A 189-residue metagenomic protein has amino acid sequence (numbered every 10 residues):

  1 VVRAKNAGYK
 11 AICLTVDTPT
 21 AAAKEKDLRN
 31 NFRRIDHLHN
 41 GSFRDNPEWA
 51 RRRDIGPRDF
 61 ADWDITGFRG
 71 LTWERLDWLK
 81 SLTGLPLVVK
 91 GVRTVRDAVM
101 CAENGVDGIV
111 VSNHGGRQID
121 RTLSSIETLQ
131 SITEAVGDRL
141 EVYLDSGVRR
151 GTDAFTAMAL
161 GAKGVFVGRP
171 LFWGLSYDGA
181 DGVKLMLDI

Functional and structural regions predicted by a protein language model:
V1-V99, E103, G115-Q118: Active-site entrance/lid segments in N-terminal catalytic domains of soluble metabolic enzymes
R3-A4, R29-R33, G105-G108, E127-L129 (+1 more regions): Short, hinge-like loop/turn segments at secondary-structure boundaries
I12, L87-K90, V110-V111, V142-S146 (+1 more regions): Hydrophobic faces of well-ordered beta-strands that scaffold small-molecule active sites in alpha/beta enzyme cores
K24, Q118-L123, G174-D178: Short, charged, surface-exposed secondary-structure boundary motifs
G70, V88-V95, T122, L140-A154: Glycine-rich beta-to-alpha transition loops that act as phosphate-gripper elements at the mouths of alpha/beta enzyme
G70-S81, L123-G137: Short loop-to-alpha-helix "cap/lid" segments that border enzyme active sites across diverse enzyme classes
A98-C101, V106, A157-A162: Small-residue (primarily alanine) positions within well-ordered alpha-helices, especially packing/interaction faces
E127-D145, R149-I189: Alpha/beta catalytic cores of nucleotide-metabolism and tRNA/nucleoside-modifying enzymes
